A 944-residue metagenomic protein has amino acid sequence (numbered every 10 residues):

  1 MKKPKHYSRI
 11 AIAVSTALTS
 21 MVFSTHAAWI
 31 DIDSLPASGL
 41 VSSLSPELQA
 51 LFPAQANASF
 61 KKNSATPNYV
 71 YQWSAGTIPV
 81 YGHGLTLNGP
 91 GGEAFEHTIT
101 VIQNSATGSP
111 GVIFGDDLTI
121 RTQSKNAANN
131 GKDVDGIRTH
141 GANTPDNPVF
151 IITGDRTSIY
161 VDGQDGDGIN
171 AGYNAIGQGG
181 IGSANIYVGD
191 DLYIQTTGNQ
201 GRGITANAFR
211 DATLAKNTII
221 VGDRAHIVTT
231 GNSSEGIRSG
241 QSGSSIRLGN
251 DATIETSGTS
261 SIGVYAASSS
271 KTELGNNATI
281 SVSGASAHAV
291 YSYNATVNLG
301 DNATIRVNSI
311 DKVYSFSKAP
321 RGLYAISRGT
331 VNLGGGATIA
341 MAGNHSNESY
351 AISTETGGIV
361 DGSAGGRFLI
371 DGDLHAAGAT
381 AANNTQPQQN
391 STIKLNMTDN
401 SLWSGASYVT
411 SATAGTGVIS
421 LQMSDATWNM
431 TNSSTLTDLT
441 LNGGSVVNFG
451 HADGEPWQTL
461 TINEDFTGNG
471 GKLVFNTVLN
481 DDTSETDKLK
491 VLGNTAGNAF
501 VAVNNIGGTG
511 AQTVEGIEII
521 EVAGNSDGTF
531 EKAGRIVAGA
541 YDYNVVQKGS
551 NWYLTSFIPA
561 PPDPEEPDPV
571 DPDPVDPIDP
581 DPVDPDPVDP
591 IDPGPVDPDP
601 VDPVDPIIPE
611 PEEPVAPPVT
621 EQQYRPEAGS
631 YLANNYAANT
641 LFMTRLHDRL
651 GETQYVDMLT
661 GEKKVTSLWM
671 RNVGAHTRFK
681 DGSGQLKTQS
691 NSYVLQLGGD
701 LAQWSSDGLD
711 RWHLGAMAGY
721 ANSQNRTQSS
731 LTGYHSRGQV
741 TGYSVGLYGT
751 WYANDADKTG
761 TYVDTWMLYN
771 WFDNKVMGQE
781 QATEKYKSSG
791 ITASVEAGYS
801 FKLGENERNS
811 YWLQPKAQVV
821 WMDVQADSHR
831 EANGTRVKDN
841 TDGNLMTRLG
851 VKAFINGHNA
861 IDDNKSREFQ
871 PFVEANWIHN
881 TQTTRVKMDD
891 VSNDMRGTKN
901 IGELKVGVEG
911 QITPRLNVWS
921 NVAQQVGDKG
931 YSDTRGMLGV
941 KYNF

Functional and structural regions predicted by a protein language model:
M1-H26: Gram-negative bacterial Sec-dependent N-terminal signal peptides
A28-L48, P53-A58, V474-T477, E485 (+1 more regions): Outer-membrane translocation/initiation segment of Type V secreted surface proteins
A37-V41, S45, A50-P53, K62 (+10 more regions): Membrane-embedded beta-strand positions of outer-membrane beta-barrel proteins
S42, P46-Y71, G76-I99, V112-V134 (+15 more regions): Beta-strand-rich solenoid/repeat architectures in extracellular/passenger domains of polysaccharide-targeting enzymes
A340-G343, S353-N494, N498, N504-N505 (+1 more regions): Extracellular beta-solenoid/beta-roll
I608-E805, V922-A923, D928-R935: Outer membrane beta-barrel translocator domains of Type V secretion systems
T660-E662, Q703-G708, A753-D757, W771 (+6 more regions): Outer-membrane beta-barrel strand-turn architecture
G746, D823, A832-F944: Outer membrane beta-barrel transmembrane domains
